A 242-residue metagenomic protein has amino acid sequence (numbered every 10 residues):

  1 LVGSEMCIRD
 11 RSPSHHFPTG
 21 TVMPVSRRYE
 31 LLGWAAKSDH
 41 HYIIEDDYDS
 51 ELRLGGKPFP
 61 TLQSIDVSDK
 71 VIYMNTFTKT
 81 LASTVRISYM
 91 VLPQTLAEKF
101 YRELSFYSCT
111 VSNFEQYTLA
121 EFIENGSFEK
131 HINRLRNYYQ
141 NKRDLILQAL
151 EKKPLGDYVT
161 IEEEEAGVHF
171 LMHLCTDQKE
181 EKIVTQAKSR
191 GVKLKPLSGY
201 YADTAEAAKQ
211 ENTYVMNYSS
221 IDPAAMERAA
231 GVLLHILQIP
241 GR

Functional and structural regions predicted by a protein language model:
L1-I8: Short, small-residue-biased leader/transition segments that mark boundaries at the very start of proteins
H16, T21-D39, D49-T80, T95: Active-site pre-lysine segment of PLP-dependent enzymes
V67-N137: Conserved core segment of the aminotransferase class I/II
V91, L171-H173, N217-S219: Short hydrophobic/aromatic beta-strand micro-patches that form the beta-sheet surface supporting nucleotide- or nucleic
A120, R136-L147, V159-H173, I183-T185: Conserved glycine-rich beta-strand-loop-beta hairpin in the small C-terminal domain of fold type I
E151, L155-G156, I161-E162, L174-T176 (+2 more regions): Cytosolic nucleotide-binding catalytic cores of signal-transduction proteins
S189, A207-R242: PLP-dependent enzyme catalytic core of the Aspartate aminotransferase-like
